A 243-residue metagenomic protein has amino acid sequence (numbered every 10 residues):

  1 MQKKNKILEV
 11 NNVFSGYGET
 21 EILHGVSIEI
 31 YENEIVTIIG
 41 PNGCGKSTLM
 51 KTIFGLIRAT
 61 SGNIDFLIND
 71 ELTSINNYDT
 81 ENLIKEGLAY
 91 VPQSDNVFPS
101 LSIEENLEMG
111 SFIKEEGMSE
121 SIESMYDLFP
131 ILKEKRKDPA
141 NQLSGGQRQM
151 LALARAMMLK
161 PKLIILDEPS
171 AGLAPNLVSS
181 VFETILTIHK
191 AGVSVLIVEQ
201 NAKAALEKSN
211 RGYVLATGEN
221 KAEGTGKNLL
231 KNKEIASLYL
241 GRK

Functional and structural regions predicted by a protein language model:
L8-V10, L23: Conserved structural motif at the start of ABC-family nucleotide-binding domains
I39-P41: The feature captures the beta-strand-to-loop junction immediately N-terminal to the Walker
F54: Helix-to-loop junction immediately C-terminal to a conserved catalytic motif
R58, E71-D95, I122, E134-K137 (+1 more regions): ABC ATPase NBD coupling module
S100-E108: Short coil-to-helix segment of the ABC ATPase nucleotide-binding domain corresponding to the Q-loop/switch region
P139-L143: Conserved ABC ATPase signature
A156-M157: ABC ATPase C-loop
I164-E168: Catalytic Walker B motif of ABC-type/P-loop ATPase nucleotide-binding domains
